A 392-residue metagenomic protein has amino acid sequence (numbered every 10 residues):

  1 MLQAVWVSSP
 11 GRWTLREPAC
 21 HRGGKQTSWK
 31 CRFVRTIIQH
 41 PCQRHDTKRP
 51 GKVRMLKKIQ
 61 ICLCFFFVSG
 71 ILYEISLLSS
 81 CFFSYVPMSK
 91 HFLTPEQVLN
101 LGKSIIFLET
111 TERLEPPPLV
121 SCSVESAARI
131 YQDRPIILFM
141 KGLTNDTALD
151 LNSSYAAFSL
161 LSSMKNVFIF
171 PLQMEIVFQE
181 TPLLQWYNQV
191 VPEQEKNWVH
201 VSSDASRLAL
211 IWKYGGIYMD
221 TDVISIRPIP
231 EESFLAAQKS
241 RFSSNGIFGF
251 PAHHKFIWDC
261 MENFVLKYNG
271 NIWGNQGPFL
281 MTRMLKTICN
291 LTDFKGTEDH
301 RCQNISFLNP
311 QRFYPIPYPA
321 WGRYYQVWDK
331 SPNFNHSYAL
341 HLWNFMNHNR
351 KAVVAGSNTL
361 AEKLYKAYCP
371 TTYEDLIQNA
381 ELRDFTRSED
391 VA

Functional and structural regions predicted by a protein language model:
L2, W6, W13, C20 (+2 more regions): Glycosyltransferase-associated regions of secretory-pathway enzymes, highlighting luminal stem/catalytic domains
Q132, Y214-G215: Residues at helix C-cap/C′ positions in short coil/turn segments immediately following an alpha-helix
D204-Y214: Small-residue hinge/turn detector
G215-T221: Short beta-strand-to-loop acidic/aromatic patch adjacent to the donor-nucleotide binding site
